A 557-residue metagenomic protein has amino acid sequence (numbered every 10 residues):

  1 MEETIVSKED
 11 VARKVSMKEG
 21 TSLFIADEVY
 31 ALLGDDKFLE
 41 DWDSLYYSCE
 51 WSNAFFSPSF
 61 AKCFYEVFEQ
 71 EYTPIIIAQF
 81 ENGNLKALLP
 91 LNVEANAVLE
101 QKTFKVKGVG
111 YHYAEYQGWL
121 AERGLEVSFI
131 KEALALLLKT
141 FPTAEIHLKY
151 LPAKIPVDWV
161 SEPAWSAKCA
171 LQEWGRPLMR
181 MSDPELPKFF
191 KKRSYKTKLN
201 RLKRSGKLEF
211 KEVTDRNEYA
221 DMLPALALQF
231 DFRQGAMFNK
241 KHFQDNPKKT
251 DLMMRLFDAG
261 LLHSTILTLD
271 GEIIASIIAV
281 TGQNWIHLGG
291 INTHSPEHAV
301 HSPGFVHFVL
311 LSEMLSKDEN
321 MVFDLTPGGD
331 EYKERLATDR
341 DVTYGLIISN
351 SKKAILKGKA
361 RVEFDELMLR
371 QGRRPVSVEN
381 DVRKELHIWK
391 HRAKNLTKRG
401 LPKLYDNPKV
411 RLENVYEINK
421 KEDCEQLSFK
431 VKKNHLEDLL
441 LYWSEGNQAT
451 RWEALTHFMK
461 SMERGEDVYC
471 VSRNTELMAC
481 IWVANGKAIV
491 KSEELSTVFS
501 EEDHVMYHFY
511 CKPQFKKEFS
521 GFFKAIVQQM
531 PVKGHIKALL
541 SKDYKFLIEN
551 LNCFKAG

Functional and structural regions predicted by a protein language model:
E2-F24, V93, A153-P187, D318-E385 (+2 more regions): Active-site/acyl-donor-binding loops of N-acyltransferases
S22-V106, K149-A299, N447-F509: A conserved beta-strand-loop-helix scaffold within acyl/acetyltransferase catalytic domains
Y46-N53, F141, F230-F238, L315 (+4 more regions): A generic secondary-structure signal for well-formed alpha-helical elements
F80, L85, A97, V109 (+4 more regions): Aromatic (often tryptophan-rich) hydrophobic motifs at membrane interfaces
L120-R123, P184: Acyl-group handling in specialized metabolite and lipid biosynthesis
P142-L148: Short secondary-structure capping/junction motifs at helix and strand boundaries
E385-E494: Non-catalytic substrate-recognition and accessory regions of acyl/acetyltransferase enzymes
